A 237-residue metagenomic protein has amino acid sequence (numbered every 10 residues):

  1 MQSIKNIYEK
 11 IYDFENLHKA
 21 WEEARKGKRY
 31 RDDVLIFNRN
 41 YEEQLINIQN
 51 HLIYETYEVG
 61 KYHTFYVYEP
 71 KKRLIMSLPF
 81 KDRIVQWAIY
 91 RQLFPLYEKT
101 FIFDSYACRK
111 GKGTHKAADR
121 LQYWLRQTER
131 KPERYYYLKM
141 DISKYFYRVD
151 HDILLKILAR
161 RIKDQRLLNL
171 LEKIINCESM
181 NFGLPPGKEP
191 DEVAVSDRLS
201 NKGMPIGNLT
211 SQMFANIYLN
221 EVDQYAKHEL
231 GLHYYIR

Functional and structural regions predicted by a protein language model:
M1-I46: Non-catalytic, polymerase-adjacent accessory regions of viral genome-replication enzymes
S3-I7, L93-D150: Active-site-proximal segment of RNA-dependent polymerases
A24-L35, F65-M76, T100-D104: Glycine-/proline-rich flexible loop or hinge segments
F37, R109-K110, G207-S211: Conserved, non-catalytic sequence blocks in retroelement Pol enzymes and Pol-derived host proteins
Q44, H51-L52, W124, T128-R237: Conserved polymerase palm-domain catalytic core
G60-Y62, I236-R237: Short Gly/Ser/Thr- and Asp/Glu-enriched loop/turn motifs at secondary-structure junctions
K72-I102, L199-H228: Conserved pre-motif C helix in the palm subdomain of viral-like polymerases
